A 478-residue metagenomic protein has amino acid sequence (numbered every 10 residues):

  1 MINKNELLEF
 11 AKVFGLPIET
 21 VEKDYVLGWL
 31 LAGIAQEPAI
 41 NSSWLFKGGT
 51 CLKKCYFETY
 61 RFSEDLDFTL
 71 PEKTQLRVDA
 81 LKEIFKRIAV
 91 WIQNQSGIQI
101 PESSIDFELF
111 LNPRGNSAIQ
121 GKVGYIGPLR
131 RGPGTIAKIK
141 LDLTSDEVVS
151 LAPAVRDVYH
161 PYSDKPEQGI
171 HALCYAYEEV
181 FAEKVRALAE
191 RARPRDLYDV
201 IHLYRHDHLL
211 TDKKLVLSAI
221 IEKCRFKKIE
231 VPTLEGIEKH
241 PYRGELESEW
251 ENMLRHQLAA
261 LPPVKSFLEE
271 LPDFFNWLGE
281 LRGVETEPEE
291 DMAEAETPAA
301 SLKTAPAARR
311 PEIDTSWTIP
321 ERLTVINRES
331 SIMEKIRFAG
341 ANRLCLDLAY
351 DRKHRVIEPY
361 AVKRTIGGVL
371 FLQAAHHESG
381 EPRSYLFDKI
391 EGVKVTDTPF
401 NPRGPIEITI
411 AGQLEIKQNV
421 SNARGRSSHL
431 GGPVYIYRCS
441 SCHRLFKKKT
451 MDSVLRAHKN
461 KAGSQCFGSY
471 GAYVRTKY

Functional and structural regions predicted by a protein language model:
M1-W44, K54-L66, L70-V325: Structured mid-to-C-terminal alpha-helical surface segments
F46-T50: Glycine-rich beta-strand-to-loop/alpha-helix junction loops that act as flexible
A137-A152, R156-Q168, P306-R424: Core beta-strand-centered patch of the WYL/Sm-like small regulatory domain
G432-Y435, V454, A462: Short metal-coordination and nucleic-acid-contact micro-motifs, chiefly zinc-binding Cys/His arrays
C439-C442, G463: Short cysteine-rich clusters marking metal-coordination/redox-active sites
S440-S441, A457, G468: Short, cysteine/histidine-rich loop/knuckle motifs that typically chelate Zn2+
T450-A457, T476-Y478: Short cysteine/histidine-rich zinc-coordinating motifs and their immediately flanking basic loops
G463-Y478: Short metal-binding segments enriched for Cys and/or His
